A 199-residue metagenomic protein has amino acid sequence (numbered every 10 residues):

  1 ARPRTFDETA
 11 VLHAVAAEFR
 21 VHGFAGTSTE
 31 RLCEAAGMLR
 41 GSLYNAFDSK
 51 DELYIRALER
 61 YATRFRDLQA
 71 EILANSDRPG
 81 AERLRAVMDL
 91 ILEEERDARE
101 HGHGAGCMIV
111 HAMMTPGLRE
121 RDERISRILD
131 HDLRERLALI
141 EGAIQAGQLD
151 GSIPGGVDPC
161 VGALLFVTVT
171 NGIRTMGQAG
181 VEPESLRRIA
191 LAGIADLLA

Functional and structural regions predicted by a protein language model:
A1-F6: N-terminal intrinsically disordered/low-complexity leader segments
T9, H13, G41, C107-A112: Short alpha-helical elements of helix-turn-helix
A10, E18-R60: Helix-turn-helix
F47, H111-E120: Short helix-capping/turn signature of helix-turn-helix
R56, A70-A105, P159-F166: Hydrophobic alpha-helical connector segments
E82-A86, G104-A105, R121-L149, V161: Amphipathic alpha-helical packing segments from all-alpha helical-bundle domains
A86-D97, R134-A138, G142-D150, V169 (+1 more regions): C-terminal peripheral helix-coil segments that are non-catalytic and often amphipathic
V87-L90, A105-M114, G155-M176, I189-D196: Hydrophobic alpha-helical segments that form the core of small-molecule binding pockets and/or dimer interfaces
